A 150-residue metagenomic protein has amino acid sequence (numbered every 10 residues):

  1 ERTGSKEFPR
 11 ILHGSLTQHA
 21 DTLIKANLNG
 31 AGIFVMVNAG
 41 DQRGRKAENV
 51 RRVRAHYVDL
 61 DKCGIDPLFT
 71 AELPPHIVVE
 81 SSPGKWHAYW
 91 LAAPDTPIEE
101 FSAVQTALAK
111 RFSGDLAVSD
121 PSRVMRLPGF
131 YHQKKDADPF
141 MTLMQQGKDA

Functional and structural regions predicted by a protein language model:
E1-A55, I65: DNA replication initiation on ssDNA origins
E1-R2, N38, L60-D61, E80-P83: Short loop/turn segments at strand-loop or loop-helix junctions that form parts of catalytic or ligand-binding pockets
H13, S82, A92-D95: Conserved aromatic
V37-E72, A92-A150: DNA replication initiation modules
P75: An amphipathic, hydrophobic-aromatic interaction surface with interspersed Lys/Arg that forms lipid/phosphate-bearing
V78-H87, M125: Short, conserved phosphate-binding/catalytic loop or strand-edge motifs used in phosphoryl-/nucleotidyl-transfer
